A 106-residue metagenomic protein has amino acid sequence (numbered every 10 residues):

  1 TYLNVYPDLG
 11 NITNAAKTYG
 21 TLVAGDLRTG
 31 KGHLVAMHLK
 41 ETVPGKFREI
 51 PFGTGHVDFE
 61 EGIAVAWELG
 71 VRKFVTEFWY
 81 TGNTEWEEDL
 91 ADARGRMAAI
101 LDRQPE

Functional and structural regions predicted by a protein language model:
T1-E106: Histidine-acidic metal/acid-base catalytic patches
